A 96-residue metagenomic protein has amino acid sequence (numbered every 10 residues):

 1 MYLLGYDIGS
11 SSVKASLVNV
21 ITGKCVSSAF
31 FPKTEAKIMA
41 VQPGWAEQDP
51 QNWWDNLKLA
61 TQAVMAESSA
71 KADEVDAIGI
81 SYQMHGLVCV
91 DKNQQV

Functional and structural regions predicted by a protein language model:
M1-V96: N-terminal glycine/serine-rich phosphate-binding loop of ATP-dependent small-molecule kinases, especially carbohydrate
